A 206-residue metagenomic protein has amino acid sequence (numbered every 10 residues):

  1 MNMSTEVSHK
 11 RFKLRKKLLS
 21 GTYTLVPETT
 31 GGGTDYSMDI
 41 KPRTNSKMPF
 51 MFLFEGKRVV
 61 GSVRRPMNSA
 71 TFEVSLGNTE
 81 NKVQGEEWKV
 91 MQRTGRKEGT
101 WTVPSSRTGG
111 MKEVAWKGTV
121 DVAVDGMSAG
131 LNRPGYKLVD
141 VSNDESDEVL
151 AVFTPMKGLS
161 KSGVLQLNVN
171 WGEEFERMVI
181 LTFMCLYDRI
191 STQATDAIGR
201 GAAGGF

Functional and structural regions predicted by a protein language model:
M1-T34, R107-F206: Low-complexity or membrane-interfacial segments used for flexible interactions
R15-R133: Acidic, polar low-complexity intrinsically disordered regions
